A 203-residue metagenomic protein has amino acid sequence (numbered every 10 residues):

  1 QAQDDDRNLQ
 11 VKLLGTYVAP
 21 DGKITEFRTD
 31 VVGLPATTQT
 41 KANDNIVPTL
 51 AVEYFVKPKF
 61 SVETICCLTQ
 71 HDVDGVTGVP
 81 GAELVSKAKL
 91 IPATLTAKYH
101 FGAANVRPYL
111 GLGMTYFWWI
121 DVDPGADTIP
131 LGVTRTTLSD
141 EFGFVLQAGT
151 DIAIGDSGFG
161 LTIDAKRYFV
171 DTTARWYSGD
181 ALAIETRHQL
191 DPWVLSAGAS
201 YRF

Functional and structural regions predicted by a protein language model:
A2-E53: Short glycine/proline- and aromatic-enriched beta-strand/turn motifs that initiate or cap beta-hairpins
A2-N8, K59, G102-R107, I154-F159: Short loop/turn motifs that connect adjacent beta-strands in outer-membrane beta-barrel proteins
R7, D44-P48, K87-A93, V106 (+2 more regions): Residues that define the transmembrane beta-barrel architecture of outer-membrane proteins
Y17-A19, A51-A126, S196-Y201: Gram-negative (and chloroplast) outer-membrane scaffold detector with strong preference for beta-barrel transmembrane
K23-V31, D74-G81, I120-L131, T173-L182: Outer-membrane beta-barrel translocator domains and adjoining extracellular loop/strand segments of Gram-negative
I24, H71, G155-F203: Predominantly the C-terminal beta-signal and adjacent terminal strand-loop region of outer-membrane beta-barrel
T37-K41, A82-S86, R135-S139, I184-T186: Outer-membrane beta-barrel domain signature
P130-G149, A153: A contiguous pocket-lining binding segment that forms or flanks enzyme active sites
